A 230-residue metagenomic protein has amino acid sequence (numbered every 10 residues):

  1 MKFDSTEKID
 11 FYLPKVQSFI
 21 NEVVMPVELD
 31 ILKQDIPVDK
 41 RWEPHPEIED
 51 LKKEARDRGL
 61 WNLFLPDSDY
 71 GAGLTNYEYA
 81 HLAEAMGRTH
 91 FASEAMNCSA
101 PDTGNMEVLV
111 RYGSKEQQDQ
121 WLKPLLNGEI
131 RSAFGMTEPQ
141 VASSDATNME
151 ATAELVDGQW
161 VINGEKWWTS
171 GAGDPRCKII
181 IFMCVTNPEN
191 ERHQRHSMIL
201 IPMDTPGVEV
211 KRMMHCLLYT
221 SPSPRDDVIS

Functional and structural regions predicted by a protein language model:
M1-S99, E116-Q120, P124-N127: Amphipathic, small/basic residue-rich leader segments at the start of a protein or domain
M96-E116, D145: N-terminal glycine-rich flavin-associated loop
E129-M136: A short, Trp-centered hydrophobic/proline-enriched beta-strand micro-motif
Q140-M149: Active-site-adjacent elements of ketosynthase-type condensing enzymes
A151-E154: A structural signal for short hydrophobic beta-strand segments in well-ordered beta-sheet cores
Q159, N163-E209: A short core secondary-structure module
P206-S221: Flexible, small-/acidic-enriched active-site or ligand-binding loops
Y219-S230: Single conserved hydrophobic/aromatic residue that forms the stacking wall/gate of nucleotide- or nucleobase-binding
